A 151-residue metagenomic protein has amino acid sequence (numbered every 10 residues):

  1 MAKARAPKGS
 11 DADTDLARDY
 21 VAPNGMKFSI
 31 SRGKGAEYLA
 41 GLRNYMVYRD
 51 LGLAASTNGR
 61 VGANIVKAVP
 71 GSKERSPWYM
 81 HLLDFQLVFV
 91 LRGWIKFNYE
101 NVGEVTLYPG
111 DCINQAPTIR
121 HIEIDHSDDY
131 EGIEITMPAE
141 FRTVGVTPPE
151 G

Functional and structural regions predicted by a protein language model:
A2-P70, G145-G151: A short, N-terminal "cap"/entry segment at the start of jelly-roll beta-barrel domains of the cupin/DSBH fold
R43, S56-V61, G71-L87, N101: A short beta-loop-beta micro-motif enriched in histidine and acidic residues
L53, I65-V69, M80-F97, I135-P138: Short, conserved beta-strand element in jelly-roll/cupin
T57, I122, F141: Flexible, glycine-rich phosphate/dinucleotide-binding loops and adjacent beta-alpha linkers at cofactor/substrate
V61-I65, C112-Q115, S127-G145: A short hydrophobic beta-strand segment most commonly corresponding to one strand of the jelly-roll/cupin
E100-V102, D125-H126: Conserved catalytic-core motifs of eukaryotic protein kinase domains, centered on the activation segment
N101-T118: Short acidic-glycine-tyrosine-enriched beta hairpin
